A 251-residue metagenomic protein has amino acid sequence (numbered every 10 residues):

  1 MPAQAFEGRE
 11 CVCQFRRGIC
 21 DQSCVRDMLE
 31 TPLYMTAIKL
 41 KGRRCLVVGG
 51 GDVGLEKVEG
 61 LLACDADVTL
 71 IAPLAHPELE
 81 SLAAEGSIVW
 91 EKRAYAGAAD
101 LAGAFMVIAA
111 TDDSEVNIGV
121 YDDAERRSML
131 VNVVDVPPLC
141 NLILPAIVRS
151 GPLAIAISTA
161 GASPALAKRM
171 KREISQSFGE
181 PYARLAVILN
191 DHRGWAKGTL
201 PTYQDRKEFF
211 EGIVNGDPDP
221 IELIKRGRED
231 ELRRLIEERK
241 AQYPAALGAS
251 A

Functional and structural regions predicted by a protein language model:
C11-C13, G18-L82: Hydrophobic, well-ordered beta-alpha structural blocks that scaffold small-molecule cofactor pockets
D52-V53, S114-E115, G161: Residue-level detector of alpha-helix initiation sites
V68, W90, L130-V131: Hydrophobic beta-strand scaffold residues
G86, L101-M106: Short acidic/histidine-rich motifs immediately flanking catalytic phosphotransfer sites in two-component signaling
R93-G97: Conserved SAM/SAH-binding loop
M106-D112, N117-L144: ADP-ribose/adenylate-binding Rossmann-like module
D112, V133-A183: E1/E1-like adenylate-forming module used to activate ubiquitin-like modifiers and sulfur-carrier proteins
G161-A251: An accessory alpha-helical subdomain
